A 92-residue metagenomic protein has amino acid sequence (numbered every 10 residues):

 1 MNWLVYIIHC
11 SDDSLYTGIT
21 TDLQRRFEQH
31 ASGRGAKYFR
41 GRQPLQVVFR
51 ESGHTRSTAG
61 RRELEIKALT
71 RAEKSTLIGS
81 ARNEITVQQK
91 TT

Functional and structural regions predicted by a protein language model:
M1-A36, R40-G53, S57-K74, I78-T92: GIY-YIG nuclease catalytic motif and its immediate N-terminal context
